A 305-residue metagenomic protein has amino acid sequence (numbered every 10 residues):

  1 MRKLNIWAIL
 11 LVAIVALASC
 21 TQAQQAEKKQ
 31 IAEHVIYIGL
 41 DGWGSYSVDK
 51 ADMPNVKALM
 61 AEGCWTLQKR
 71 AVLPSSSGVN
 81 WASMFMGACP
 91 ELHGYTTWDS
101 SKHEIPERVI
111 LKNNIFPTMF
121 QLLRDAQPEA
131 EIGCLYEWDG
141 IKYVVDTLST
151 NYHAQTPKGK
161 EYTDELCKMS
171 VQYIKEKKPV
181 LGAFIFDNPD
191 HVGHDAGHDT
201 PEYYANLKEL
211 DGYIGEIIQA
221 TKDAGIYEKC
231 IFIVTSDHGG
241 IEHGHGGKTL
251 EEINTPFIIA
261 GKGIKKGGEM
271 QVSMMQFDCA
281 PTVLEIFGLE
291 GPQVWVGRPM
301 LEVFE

Functional and structural regions predicted by a protein language model:
M1-I9: Bacterial N-terminal signal peptides that target proteins for export
A18-S19: C-terminal motif of bacterial Sec signal peptides marking the signal peptidase cleavage site
E27-A32, G44-D125: Active-site nucleophile/metal-coordination loop of metallo-enzymes that catalyze phosphate/sulfate and related
V35-G39, T66-R70, S83-F85, L122 (+6 more regions): Structural recognition of the beta-strand scaffold that forms the well-ordered cores of secreted hydrolase catalytic
I36-Y37, N55, E209-L250, V283: Metal-dependent active-site segment of extracytoplasmic phospho-/sulfohydrolases and closely related
F85, K248-E290, L301: Substrate-binding rim/cap in mid-to-C-terminal beta-strand-loop elements of soluble/periplasmic
H93-T97, I105, L111-Y162: Catalytic-site neighborhoods of secreted/periplasmic enzymes that process anionic sulfate/phosphate groups
D139-A154, K168-G212, E216: Active-site His/acidic residue clusters
